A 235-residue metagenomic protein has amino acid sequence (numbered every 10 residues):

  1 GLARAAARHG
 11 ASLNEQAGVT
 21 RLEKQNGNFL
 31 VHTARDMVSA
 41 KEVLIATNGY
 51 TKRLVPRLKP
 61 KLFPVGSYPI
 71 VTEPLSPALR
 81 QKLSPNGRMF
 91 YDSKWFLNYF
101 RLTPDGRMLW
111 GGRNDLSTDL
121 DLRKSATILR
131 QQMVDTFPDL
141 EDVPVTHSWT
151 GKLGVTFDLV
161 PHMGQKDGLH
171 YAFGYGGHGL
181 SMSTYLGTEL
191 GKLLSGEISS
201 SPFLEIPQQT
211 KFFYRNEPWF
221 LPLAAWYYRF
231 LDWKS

Functional and structural regions predicted by a protein language model:
G1-K41: Helical element adjacent to the flavin cofactor pocket in flavoenzyme catalytic cores
L2, K41, A46-T47, T51-P64 (+4 more regions): N-terminal FAD-binding dinucleotide-binding subdomain shared by FAD-dependent oxidases/monooxygenases
A6, T47, L190-L194: Hydrophobic "lid"/C-terminal helical patch of Rossmann-like NAD(P)-dependent dehydrogenase/epimerase domains
A7-S12, K24, L75, P138-D139 (+1 more regions): Generic secondary-structure signature for well-ordered alpha-helical cores
N14, L44, H170-A172: Hydrophobic/aromatic beta-strand patches that form the interior of the parallel beta-sheet core in alpha/beta enzyme
V19-R21, M37-P77, Q81-D167: Active-site substrate-recognition segment that forms the wall of the catalytic cavity or substrate channel
W110, D115-W233: C-terminal catalytic lobe of FAD-dependent flavoproteins
